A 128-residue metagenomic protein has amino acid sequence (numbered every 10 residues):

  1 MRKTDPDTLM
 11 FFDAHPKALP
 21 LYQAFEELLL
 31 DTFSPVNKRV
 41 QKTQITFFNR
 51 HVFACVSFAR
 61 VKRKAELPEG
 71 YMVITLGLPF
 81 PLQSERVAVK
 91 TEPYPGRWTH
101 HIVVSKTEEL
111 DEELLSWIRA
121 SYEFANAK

Functional and structural regions predicted by a protein language model:
M1-L28, N37-R39, Q44: Charge-rich, low-complexity N-terminal segments
T4, L19, F58-V73, E109-L115 (+1 more regions): Short, Lys/Arg-enriched charge-dense amphipathic segments
L21, F25, V52, L114-W117: Amphipathic alpha-helical interface surfaces
E27-D31, E123: A generic structural signal for well-ordered alpha-helical segments enriched in polar/charged residues
R39-T99: Short, conserved beta-strand/beta-arch hydrophobic-aromatic motifs that form part of recognition grooves or interface
P93-K128: Well-ordered alpha/beta subsegment
